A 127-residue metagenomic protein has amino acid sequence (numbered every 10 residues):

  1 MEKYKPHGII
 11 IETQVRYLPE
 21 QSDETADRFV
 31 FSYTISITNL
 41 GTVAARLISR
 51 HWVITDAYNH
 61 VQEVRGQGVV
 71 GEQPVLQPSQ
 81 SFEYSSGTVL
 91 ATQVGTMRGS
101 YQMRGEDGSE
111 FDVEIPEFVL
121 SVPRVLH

Functional and structural regions predicted by a protein language model:
M1-R28: Low-complexity, acidic Ser/Thr/Pro/Gly-rich terminal tails and inter-domain linkers that flank the onset of structured
K5, T25-F29, A44-R46, V75-Q80 (+2 more regions): A generic structural micro-feature
F29-T34, R98: Short, solvent-exposed loop/turn segments enriched in Ser/Thr/Gly
I37-G41: Asparagine-centered strand-capping/turn motif at beta-strand->loop junctions
V43-Q62: Short acidic, flexible loop segments centered on an aromatic residue
D56-N59, G71-S81, L120-H127: Short, surface-exposed linear segments at secondary-structure transitions and domain or protein termini
Q62-V94: Intrinsically disordered, low-complexity Pro/Gly/Ser/Thr-rich segments with frequent PxxP/GP/PP motifs and embedded
V89-H127: Terminal connector regions
